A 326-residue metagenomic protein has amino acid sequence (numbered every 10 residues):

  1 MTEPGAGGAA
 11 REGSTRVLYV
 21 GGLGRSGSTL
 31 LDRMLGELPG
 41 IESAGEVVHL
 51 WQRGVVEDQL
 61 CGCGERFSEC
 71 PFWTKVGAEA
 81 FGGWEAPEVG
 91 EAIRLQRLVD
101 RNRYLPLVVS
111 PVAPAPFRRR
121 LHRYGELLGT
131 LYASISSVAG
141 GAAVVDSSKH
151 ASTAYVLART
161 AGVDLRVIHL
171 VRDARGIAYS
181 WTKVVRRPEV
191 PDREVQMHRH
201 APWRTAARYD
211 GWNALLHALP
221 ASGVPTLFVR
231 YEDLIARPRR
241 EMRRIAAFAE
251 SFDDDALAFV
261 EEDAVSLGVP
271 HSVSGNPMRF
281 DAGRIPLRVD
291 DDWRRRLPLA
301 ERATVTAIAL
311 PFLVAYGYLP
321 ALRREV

Functional and structural regions predicted by a protein language model:
M1-Y19, L105-A115, R119-H122, T182-P191 (+4 more regions): PAPS-dependent sulfotransferases, especially Golgi type II membrane carbohydrate sulfotransferases
V17-L18, G141-V144, L165-R166: Short active-site oxyanion
G22-L23: P-loop (Walker A) phosphate-binding loop of NTP-binding proteins
G27-I41, L157-G162, F228-D254, G268-P270 (+2 more regions): PAPS/PAP-binding and catalytic site of the sulfotransferase fold
V47-V144, P188-R193, P286: PAPS-dependent sulfation machinery
V48-H49, R172-G176, L234-I235: Conserved nucleotide-binding/hydrolysis micro-motifs of P-loop NTPases
A143-D146, F228-R230: Short catalytic-loop micro-motif centered on adjacent basic/acidic residues
D146-K149, L157, A161-K183: Conserved phosphate-donor/acceptor-positioning beta-strand/loop module used by diverse small-molecule
